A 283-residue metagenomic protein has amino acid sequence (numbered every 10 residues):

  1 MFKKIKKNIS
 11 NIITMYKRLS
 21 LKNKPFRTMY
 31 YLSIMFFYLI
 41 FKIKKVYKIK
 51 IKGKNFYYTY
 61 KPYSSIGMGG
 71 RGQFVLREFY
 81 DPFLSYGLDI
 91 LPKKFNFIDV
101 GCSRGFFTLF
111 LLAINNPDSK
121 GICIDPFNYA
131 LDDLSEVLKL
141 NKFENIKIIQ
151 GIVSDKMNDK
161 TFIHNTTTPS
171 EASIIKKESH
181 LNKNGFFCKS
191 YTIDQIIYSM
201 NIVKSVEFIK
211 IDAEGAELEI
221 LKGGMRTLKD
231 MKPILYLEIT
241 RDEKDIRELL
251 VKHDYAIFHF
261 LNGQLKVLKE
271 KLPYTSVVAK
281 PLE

Functional and structural regions predicted by a protein language model:
M1-F127, D132-V137, N141, M200-I202 (+1 more regions): S-adenosyl-L-methionine
K54-Y86, E144, I149-V203: Glycine-rich adenosyl-binding loop in Rossmann-like folds that engage adenosine-containing cofactors
I98, I122, I149, K189 (+1 more regions): Conserved Rossmann-like nucleotide-binding pocket used by diverse enzymes that bind dinucleotide cofactors
C102-R104, N128, D155, A213-G215 (+1 more regions): Short, glycine/acidic-enriched loop or turn micro-motifs at the edges of active sites
F106, D132, N158, L218-K222: Short N-terminal helix/helix-N-cap motif within the alpha/beta-hydrolase-1
L111, L134, F162, I220-G224 (+1 more regions): Hydrophobic packing residues within well-ordered alpha-helices of enzyme cores
D118-C123, Q195-E283: Conserved acidic-Pro-Pro-aromatic motif
N128, K183-C188, Y236-R241: Acceptor-substrate binding/catalytic loop of class I
